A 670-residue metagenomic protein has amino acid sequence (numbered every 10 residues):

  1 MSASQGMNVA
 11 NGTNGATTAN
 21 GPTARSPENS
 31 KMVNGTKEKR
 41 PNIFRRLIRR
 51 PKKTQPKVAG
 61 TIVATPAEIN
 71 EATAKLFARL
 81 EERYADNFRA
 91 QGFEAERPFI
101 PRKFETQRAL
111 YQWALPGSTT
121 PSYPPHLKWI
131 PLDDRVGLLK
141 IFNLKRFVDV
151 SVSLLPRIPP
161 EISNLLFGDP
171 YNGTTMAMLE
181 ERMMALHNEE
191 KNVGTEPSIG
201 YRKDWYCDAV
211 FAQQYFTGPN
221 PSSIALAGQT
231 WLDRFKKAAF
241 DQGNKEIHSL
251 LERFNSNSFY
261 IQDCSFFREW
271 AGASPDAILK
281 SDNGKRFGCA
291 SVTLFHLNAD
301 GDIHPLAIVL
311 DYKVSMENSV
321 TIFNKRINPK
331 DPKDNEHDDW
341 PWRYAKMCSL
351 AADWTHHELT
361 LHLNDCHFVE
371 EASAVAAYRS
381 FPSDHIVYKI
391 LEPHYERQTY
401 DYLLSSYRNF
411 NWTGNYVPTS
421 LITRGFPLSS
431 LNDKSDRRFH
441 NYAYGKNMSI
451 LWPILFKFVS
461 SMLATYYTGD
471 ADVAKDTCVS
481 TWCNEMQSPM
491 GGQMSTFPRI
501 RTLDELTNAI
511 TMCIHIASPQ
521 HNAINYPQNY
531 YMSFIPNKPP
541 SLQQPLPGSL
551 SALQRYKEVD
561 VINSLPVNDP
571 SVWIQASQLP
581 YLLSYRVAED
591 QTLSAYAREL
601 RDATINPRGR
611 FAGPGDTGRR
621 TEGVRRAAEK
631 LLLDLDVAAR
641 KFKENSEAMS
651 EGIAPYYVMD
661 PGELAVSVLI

Functional and structural regions predicted by a protein language model:
S2-T23, N29, N34-K37, N42: Asparagine/serine/threonine-enriched low-complexity, disordered tracts, especially those forming N-linked glycosylation
I43-I670: Long, compositionally biased charged/polar stretches
